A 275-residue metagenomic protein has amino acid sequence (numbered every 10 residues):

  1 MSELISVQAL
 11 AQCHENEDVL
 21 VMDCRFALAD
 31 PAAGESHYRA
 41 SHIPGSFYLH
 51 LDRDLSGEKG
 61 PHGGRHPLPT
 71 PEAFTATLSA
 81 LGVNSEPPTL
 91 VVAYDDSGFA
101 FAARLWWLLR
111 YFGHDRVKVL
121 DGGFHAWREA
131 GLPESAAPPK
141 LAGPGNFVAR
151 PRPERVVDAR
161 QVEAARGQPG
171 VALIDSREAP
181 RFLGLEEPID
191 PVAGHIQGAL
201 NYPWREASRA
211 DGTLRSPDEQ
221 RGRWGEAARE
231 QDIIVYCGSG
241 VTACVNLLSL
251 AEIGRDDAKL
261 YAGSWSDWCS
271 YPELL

Functional and structural regions predicted by a protein language model:
M1-L275: Cytosolic catalytic domains that perform sulfur/thiol-centered chemistry
